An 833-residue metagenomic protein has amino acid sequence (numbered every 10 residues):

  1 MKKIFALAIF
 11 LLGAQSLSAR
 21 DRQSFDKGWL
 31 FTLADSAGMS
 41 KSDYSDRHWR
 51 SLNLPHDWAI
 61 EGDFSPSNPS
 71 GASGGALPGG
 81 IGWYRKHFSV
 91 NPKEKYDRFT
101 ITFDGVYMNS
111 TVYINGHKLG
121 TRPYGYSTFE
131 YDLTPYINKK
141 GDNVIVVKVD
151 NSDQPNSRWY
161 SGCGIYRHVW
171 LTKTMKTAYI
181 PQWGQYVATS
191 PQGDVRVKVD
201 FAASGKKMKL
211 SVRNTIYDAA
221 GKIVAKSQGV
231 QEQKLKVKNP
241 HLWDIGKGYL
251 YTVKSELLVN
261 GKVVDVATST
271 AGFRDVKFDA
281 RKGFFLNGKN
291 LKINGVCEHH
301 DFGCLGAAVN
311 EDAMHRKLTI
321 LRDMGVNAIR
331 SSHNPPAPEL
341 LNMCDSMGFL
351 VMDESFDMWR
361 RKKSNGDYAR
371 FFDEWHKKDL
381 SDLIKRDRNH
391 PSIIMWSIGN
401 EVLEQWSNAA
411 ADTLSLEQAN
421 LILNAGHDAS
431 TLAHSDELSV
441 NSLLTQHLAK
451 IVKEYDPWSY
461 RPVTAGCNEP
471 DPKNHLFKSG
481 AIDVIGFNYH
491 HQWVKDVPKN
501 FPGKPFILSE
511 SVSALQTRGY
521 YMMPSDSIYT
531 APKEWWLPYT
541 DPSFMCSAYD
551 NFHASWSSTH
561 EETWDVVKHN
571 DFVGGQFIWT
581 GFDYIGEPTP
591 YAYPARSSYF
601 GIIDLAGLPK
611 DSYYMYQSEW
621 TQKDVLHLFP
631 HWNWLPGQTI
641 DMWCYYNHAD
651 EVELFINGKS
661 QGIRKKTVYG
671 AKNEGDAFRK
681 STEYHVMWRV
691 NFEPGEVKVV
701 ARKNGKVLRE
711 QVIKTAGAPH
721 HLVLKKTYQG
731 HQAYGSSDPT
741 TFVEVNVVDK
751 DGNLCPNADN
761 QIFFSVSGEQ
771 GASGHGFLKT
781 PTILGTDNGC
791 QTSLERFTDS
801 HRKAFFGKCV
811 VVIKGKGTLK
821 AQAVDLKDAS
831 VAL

Functional and structural regions predicted by a protein language model:
M1-D21: Bacterial Sec-dependent N-terminal signal peptides
R20-S36, R47-N91, T102-V106, D142-K207 (+4 more regions): Non-catalytic, glycine-rich low-complexity segments
D21-F25, T32-D35, G79-P181, S204 (+7 more regions): Accessory beta-strand-rich segments of carbohydrate-active enzymes
L33, S51-S67, H117, H168 (+3 more regions): Extended substrate-binding grooves/exosites of carbohydrate-active enzymes
S42-S45, K209-R213, G246-Y251, N647-K666 (+3 more regions): Short flexible loop/turn segments that cap and initiate beta-strands
N138-K140, D200-D279, W688-G695, K703 (+1 more regions): Extended acidic/polar, glycine-enriched regions that form or flank non-catalytic beta-rich accessory modules
K198-F201, K254-E256, M642-Y646, V700 (+3 more regions): Beta-strand-rich structural segments
F278, T621-D641, N647-A649, L708-F742 (+2 more regions): Short S/T/G/P-enriched beta-strand
